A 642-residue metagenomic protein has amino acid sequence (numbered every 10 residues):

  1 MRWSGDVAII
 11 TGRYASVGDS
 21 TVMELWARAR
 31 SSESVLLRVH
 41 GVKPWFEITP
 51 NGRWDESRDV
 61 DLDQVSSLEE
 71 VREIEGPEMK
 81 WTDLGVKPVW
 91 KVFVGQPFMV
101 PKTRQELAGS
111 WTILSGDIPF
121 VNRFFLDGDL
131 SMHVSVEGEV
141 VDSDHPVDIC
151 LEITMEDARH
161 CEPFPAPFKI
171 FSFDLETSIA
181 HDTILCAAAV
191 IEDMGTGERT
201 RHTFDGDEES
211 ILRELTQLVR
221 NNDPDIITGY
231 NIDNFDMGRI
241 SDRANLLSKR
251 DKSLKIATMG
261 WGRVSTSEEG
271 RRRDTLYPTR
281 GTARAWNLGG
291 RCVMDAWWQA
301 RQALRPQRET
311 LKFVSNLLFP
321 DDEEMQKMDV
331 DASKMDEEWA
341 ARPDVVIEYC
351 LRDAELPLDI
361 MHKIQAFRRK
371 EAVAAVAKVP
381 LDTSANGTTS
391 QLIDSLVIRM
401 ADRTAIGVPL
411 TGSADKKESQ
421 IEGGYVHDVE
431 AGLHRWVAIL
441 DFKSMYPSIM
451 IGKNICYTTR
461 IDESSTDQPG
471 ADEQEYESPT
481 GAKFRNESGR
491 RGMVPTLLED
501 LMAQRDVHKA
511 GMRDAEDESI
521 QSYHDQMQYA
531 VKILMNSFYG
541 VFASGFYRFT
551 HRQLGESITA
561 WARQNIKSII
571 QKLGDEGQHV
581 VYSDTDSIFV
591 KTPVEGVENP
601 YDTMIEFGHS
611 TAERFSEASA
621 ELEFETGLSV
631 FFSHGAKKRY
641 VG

Functional and structural regions predicted by a protein language model:
M1-E69, D144-T228, L247: Conserved RNase H-like, two-metal-ion catalytic cores of nucleic-acid enzymes
W3, G18-S20, M132, S333-K453 (+5 more regions): Common nucleic-acid-contacting/processivity interface regions adjacent to the catalytic cores of nucleic-acid enzymes
R72, D83-P165: N-terminal accessory regions of nucleic-acid-interacting proteins
G116, R123-V136, A283, A296 (+3 more regions): Catalytic nucleotidyl-transfer cores of nucleotide-processing enzymes
D157-A166, R220, E422-W436, Q571-L573: A short acidic-Thr-Gly-centered motif at the start of a beta-strand
R199-T203, D223, I227, M237 (+1 more regions): Active-site-proximal helix-loop-helix substrate-binding element of RNase H-like nuclease domains
E323, N565-T585: Active-site palm subdomain of RNA-directed nucleic acid polymerases
K591-G642: C-terminal polymerase-core module
